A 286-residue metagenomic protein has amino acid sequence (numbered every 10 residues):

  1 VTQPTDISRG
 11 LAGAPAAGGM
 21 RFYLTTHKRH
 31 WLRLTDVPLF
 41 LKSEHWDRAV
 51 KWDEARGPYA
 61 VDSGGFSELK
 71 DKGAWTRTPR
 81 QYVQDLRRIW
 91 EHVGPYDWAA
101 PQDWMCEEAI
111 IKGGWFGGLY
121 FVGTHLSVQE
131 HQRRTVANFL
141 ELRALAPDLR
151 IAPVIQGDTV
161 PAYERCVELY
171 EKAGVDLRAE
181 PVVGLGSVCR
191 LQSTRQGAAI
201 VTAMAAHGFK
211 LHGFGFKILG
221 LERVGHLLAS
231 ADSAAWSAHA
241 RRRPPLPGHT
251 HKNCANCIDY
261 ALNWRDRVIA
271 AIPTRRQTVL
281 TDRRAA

Functional and structural regions predicted by a protein language model:
V1-L34, R87, L126, A144 (+3 more regions): Alpha/beta catalytic cores of nucleotide-metabolism and tRNA/nucleoside-modifying enzymes
T2-N138, L280, R284: Non-catalytic, usually N-terminal nucleic-acid engagement modules in DNA/RNA processing proteins
E54, D71-R80, D97-P101, C189-T194 (+3 more regions): Low-complexity, flexible helical/coil segments
G64-S67, S187-R190, A234-R242: Short, acidic/turn-prone active-site loops that include or flank metal/cofactor- and phosphate-binding residues
A74-Q81, I110-I111, F116-E130, T159-Y163 (+5 more regions): Alpha-helix capping and helix-coil boundary motifs
R87-A231: Eukaryote-skewed repeat-based solenoidal scaffolds used as protein-protein interaction platforms, primarily
